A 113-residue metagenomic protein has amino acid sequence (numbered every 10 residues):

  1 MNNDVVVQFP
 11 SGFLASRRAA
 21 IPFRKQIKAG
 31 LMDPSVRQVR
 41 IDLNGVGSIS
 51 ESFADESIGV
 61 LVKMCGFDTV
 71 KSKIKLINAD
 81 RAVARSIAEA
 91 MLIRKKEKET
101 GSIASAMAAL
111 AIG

Functional and structural regions predicted by a protein language model:
M1-G47, G59-G113: STAS-like cytosolic regulatory interaction modules
A54-I58: Short Gly/Thr/Asp-enriched flexible loops that form oxyanion-binding sites at enzyme active sites
